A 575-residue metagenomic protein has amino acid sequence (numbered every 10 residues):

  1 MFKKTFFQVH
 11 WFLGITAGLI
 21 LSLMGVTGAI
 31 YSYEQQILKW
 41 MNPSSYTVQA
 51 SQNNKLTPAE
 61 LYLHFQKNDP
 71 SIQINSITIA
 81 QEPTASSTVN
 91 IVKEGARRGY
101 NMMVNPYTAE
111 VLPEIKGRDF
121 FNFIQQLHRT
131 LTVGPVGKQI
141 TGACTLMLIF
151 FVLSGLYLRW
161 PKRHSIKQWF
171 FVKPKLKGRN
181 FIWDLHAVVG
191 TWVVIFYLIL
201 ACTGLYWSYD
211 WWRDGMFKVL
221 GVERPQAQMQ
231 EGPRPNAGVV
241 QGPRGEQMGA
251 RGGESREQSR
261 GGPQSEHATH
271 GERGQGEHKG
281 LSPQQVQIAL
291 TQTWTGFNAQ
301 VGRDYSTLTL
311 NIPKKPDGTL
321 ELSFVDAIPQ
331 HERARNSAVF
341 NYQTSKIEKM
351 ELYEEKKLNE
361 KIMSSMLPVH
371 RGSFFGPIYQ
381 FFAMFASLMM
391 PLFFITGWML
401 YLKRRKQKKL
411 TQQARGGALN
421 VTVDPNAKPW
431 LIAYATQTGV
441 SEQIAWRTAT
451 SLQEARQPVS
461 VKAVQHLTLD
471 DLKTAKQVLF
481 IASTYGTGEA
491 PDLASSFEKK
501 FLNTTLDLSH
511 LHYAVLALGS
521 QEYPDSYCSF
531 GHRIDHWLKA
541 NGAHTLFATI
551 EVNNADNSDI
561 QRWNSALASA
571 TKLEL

Functional and structural regions predicted by a protein language model:
M1-W430: Conserved histidines in hydrophobic membrane contexts and catalytic metal-binding motifs
W11, H278-K279, A427-Y434, S483 (+2 more regions): Glycine- and acidic
A59, E442, W446, C528-H532: Short, surface-exposed alpha-helical segments at coil->helix boundaries
T78, S460-K462, L546: General small-molecule cofactor/ligand-binding pocket signal
L205, G296, Q300, M384 (+8 more regions): Generic, well-ordered alpha-helical scaffold segments in large soluble proteins
K408-S483, G488-D492, K499, N503: N-terminal beta1-alpha1-beta2 submodule of the flavodoxin-like/Rossmannoid cofactor-binding fold
A455, T474-A475, S483-L575: FMN-binding flavodoxin-like domain, especially the glycine-rich phosphate-binding loop
